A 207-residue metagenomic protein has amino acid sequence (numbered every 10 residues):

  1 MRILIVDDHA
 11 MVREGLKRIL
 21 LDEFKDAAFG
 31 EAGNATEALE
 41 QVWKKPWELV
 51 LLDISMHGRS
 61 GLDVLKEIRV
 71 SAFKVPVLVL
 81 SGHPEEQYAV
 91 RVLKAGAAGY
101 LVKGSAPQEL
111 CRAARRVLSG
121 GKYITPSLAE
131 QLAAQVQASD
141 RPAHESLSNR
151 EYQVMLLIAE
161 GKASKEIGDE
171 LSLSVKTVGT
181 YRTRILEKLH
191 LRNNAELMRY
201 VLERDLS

Functional and structural regions predicted by a protein language model:
D8, L80-P84, K103-S105: Conserved active-site segment of CheY-like receiver
V12, H57, S81: The feature encodes the CheY-like receiver
E31-L49: Acidic, metal-coordinating helix/loop segments flanking the phosphotransfer/catalytic sites of two-component signaling
N34-E37, G58-D63, P84: Acidic catalytic/metal-coordinating carboxylates
E40, L62-F73: Short amphipathic alpha-helix used as the core "switch/output" element in two-component signaling
Q87-K94, G99-N149, Q153, E203-S207: Short, flexible helix-to-coil linker/hinge segments that flank and couple to helix-turn-helix
A134, R141-K176: Helix-turn-helix DNA-binding segment
T183-S207: Basic, Lys/Arg-enriched C-terminal extension of HTH/homeodomain DNA-binding domains
